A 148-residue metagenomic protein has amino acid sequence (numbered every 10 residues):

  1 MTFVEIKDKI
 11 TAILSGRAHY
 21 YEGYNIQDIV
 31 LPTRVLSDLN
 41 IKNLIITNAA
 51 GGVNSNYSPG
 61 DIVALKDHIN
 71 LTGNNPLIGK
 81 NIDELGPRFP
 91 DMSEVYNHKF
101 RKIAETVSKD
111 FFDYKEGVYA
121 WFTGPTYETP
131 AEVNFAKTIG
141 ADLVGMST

Functional and structural regions predicted by a protein language model:
M1-M92: Metabolite-binding pocket within alpha/beta catalytic cores that recognizes anionic/polar moieties
G16, A50, D67-I69, T123 (+2 more regions): Histidine- and/or cysteine-centered catalytic micro-motif in compact active-site loops
Y21, F89, S93, W121-P125 (+1 more regions): Glycine- and other small-residue-rich loops at beta-strand/loop junctions that grip anionic moieties
G23-V30, E94-K102, T126-P130: Electropositive phosphate-/nucleotide-binding environments in soluble metabolic enzymes
V30-D38, R101-E105, N134-K137: Predominant activation on well-ordered alpha-helical scaffold segments within soluble catalytic domains
R88-S108, V118-A120: Charged, glycine-interspersed solvent-exposed loop segments at helix/strand-loop junctions that cap or gate access
S93-E94, H98, Y127, T138-S147: Active-site glycine- and acidic-residue-rich loops that bind and position anionic ligands or nucleotide-like cofactors
T106-D142: Active-site/ligand-binding-proximal alpha/beta "capping" segment
